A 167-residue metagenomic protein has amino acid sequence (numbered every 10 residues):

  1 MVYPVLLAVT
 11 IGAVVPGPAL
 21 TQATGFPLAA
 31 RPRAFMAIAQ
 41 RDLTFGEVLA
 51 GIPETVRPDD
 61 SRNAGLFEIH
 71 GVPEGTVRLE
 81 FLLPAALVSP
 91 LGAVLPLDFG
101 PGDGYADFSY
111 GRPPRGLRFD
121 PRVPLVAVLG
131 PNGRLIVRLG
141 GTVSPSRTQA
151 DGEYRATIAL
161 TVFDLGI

Functional and structural regions predicted by a protein language model:
M1-L6: Bacterial N-terminal signal peptides that target proteins for export
A19-V94, A127-I167: N-terminal small/polar-rich segments of proteins
R41, P101-A106, R115, A150: A general marker of short, structured functional hotspots
S89, A93-Y110: Surface patches in mature domains of proteins
R115-R122: A beta-strand/beta-hairpin structural motif
